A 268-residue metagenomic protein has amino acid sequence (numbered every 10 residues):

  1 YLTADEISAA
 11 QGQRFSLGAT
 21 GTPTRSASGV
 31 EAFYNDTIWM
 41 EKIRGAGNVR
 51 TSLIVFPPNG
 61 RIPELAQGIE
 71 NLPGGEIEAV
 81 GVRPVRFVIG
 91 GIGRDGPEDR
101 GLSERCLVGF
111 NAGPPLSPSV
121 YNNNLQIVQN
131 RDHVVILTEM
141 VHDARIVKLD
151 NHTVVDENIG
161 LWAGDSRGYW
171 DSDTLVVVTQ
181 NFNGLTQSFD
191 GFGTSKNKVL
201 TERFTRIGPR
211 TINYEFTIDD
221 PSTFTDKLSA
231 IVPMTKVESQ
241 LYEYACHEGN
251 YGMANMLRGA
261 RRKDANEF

Functional and structural regions predicted by a protein language model:
Y1-F268: PEST-like low-complexity, intrinsically disordered acidic/proline/serine-rich tracts that flank trafficking/processing
